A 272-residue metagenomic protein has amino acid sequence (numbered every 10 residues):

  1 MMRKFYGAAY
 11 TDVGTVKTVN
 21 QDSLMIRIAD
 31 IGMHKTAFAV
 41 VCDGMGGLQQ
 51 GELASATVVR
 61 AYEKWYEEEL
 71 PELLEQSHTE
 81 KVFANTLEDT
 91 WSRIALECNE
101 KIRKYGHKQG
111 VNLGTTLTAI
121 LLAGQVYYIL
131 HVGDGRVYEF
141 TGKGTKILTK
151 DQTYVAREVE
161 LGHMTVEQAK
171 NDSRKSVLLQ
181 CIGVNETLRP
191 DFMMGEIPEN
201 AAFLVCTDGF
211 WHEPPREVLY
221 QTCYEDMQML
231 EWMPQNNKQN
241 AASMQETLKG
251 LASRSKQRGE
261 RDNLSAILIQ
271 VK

Functional and structural regions predicted by a protein language model:
M1-K272: PP2C/PPM-type serine/threonine phosphatase catalytic domain
